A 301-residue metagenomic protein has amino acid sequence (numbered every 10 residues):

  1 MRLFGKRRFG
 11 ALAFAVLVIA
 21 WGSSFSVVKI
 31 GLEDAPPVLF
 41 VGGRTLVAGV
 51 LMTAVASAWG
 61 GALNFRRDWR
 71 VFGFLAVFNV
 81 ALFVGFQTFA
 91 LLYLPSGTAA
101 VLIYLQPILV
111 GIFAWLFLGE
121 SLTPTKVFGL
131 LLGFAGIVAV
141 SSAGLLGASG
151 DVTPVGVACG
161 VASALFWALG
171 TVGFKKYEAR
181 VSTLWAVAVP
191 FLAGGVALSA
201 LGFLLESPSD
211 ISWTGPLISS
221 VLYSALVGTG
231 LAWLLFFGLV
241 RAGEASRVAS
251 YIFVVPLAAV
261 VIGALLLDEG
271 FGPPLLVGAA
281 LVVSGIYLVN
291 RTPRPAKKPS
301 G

Functional and structural regions predicted by a protein language model:
M1-G42, S149-K176, G194-A197, P299-G301: Glycine-/small-residue-enriched transmembrane alpha-helix faces in small-molecule transporters and effluxers
A20, S24-F25, T53-I103, F113 (+2 more regions): Specific transmembrane alpha-helical segments of multi-pass solute transporters/efflux pumps, especially DMT/EamA
S23, V27-I30, D34, A48-R66 (+6 more regions): Membrane-interface helix-cap regions at the ends of transmembrane helices in multi-pass membrane proteins
S24, V47-L51, L102-L116, L131 (+4 more regions): Alpha-helical transmembrane segments of compact multi-pass small-molecule transporters, enriched in specific families
G31, F40, R44, A90 (+9 more regions): Hydrophobic/aromatic residues within transmembrane alpha-helices of multi-pass small-molecule transporters
V41-G43, V80, V84, T98-L105 (+2 more regions): Helix-helix packing/entry segments at the starts of transmembrane helices
M52, G73, F113, L122-G144 (+5 more regions): Hydrophobic transmembrane alpha-helices of multi-pass small-molecule transport proteins
M52, V110-I112, L116, A148-E206 (+2 more regions): Transmembrane alpha-helical segments that form core, pore/gating elements of small-molecule transporters/exporters
